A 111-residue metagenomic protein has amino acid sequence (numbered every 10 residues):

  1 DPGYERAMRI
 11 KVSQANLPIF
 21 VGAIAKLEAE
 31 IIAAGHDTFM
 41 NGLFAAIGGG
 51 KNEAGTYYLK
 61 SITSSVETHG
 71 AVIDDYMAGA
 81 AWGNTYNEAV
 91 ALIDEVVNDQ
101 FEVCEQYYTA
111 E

Functional and structural regions predicted by a protein language model:
D1-G83, E88-E111: Short S/T/G/P-rich N-terminal loop/turn motif that feeds into the first structured element of a domain
